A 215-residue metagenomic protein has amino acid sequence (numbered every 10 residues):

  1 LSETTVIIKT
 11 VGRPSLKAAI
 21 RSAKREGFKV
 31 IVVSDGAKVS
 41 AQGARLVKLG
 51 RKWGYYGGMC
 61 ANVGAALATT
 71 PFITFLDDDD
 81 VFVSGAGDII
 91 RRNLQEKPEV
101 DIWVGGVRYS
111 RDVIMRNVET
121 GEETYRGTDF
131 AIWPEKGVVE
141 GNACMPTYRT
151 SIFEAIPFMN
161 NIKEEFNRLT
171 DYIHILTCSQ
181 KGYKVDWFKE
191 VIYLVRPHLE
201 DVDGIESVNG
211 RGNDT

Functional and structural regions predicted by a protein language model:
T10-E26: Short, well-formed alpha-helical segments that are part of the catalytic scaffolds of diverse glycosyltransferases
R51-L67: Glycine-rich, basic loop-to-helix element that forms the pyrophosphate-binding segment of sugar-nucleotide handling
I73: Short aromatic/hydrophobic "clamp" motif used to bind/position activated sugar donors
D80-N93: Acidic donor-binding/catalytic loop of UDP-sugar-dependent glycosyltransferases, especially processive GT2
W103-R116: Short beta-strand-to-loop element that shapes/binds the nucleotide-sugar donor at the catalytic cleft/hinge
G106, V185-I192: Catalytic beta-strand/loop signature of glycosyltransferases that borders the donor
G127-Y148: A recurrent flexible, glycine/aromatic-enriched loop bordering the glycosyltransferase active site that acts as
E165-H174: Acidic donor-binding loop at a coil-to-helix junction in glycosyltransferase catalytic cores that engages
